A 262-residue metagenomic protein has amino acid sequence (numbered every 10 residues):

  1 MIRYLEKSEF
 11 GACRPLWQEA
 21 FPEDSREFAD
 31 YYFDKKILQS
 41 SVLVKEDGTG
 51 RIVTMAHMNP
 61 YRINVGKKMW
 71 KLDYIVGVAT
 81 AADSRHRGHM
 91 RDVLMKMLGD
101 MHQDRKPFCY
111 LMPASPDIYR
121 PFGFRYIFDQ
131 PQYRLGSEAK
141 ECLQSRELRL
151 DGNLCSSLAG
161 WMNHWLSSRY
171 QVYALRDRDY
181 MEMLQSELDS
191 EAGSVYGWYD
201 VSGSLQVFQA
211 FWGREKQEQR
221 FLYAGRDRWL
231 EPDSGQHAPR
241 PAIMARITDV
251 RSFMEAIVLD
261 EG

Functional and structural regions predicted by a protein language model:
M1-P60, K67-Y74, A139-D179, A256 (+1 more regions): Short amphipathic alpha-helix that is part of the acyltransferase structural core
V44, G50-R62, L72-A79, Y110 (+2 more regions): Conserved beta-strand in the GNAT
M69-A82, K216-D227: Conserved acetyl-CoA binding element of GNAT-fold acetyltransferases
S84-K96: Conserved acetyl-CoA pyrophosphate-binding loop and the N-cap/start of the following alpha-helix in GNAT-like
L94, G99-P113, F221-Y223, R228-L230: Conserved GNAT acetyl-CoA-binding A-motif
M112-S115, F122-G123: Glycine-rich, histidine-containing beta strand-loop boundary motifs that form or position
G123-L143, Q209-G262: Active-site/acyl-donor-binding loops of N-acyltransferases
R125-L222: Amide-forming acyltransferase catalytic core, primarily the GNAT-like/NAT-type and related acyltransferase folds
